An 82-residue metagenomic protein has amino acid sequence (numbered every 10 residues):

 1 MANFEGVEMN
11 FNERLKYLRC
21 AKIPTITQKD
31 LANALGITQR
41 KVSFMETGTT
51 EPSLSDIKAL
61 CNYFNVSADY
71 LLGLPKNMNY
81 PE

Functional and structural regions predicted by a protein language model:
M1-M9, N62, L72-E82: Short, charged recognition helix plus adjacent turn of helix-turn-helix-like nucleic-acid-binding domains
M1-P24: A short, Lys/Arg-rich alpha-helix, primarily the initiator
K16, K29, K58: Residues within the helices of the helix-turn-helix
R19, A32, C61: The alpha-helix within a helix-turn-helix
I23-T47: Short alpha-helical DNA-recognition segment
G36, S55-Y70: DNA major-groove recognition helix of helix-turn-helix/homeodomain DNA-binding modules
R40, T50, D69: Key DNA-contact positions within bacterial/archaeal DNA-binding proteins
